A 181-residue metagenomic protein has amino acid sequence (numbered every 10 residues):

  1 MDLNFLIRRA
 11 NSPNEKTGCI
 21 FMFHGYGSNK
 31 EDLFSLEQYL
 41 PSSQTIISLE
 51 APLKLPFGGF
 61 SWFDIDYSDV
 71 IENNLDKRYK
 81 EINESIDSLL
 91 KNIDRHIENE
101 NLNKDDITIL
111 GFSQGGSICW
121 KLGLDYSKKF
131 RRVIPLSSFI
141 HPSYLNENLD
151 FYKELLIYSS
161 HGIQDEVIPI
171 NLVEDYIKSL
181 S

Functional and structural regions predicted by a protein language model:
N4-L102: Serine-hydrolase catalytic machinery in alpha/beta-hydrolase-like enzymes
N11, P135-S181: The feature captures the conserved acid-bearing segment of alpha/beta-hydrolase catalytic domains
G25-S28, S113, I163: Active-site glycine-rich loops that stabilize anionic/oxyanionic intermediates across multiple enzyme folds
S35, K121-D125: Active-site signature of alpha/beta-hydrolase-fold catalytic machinery across serine- and Asp/Cys-nucleophile hydrolases
L110-G115, C119: Gly/Ala-rich beta-loop-alpha elbow adjacent to hydrolase catalytic centers
I118-L122, Y144: Hydrolases whose catalytic domains are alpha/beta-hydrolase-1, hotdog thioesterase, or metallo-beta-lactamase-like
